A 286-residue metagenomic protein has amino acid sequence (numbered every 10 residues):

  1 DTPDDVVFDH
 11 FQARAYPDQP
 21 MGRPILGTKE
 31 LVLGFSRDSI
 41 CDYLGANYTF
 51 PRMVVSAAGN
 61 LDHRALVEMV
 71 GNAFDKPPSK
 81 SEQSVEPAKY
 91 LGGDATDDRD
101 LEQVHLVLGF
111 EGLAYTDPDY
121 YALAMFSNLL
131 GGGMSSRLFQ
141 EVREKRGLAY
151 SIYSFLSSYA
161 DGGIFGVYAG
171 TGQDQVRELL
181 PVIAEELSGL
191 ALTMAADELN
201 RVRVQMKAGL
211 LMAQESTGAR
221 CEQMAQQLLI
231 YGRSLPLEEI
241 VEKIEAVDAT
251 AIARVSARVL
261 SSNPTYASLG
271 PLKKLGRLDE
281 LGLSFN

Functional and structural regions predicted by a protein language model:
D1-S81, V85, T96, L113-A114 (+2 more regions): Charge-rich, well-structured scaffold segments of protease-associated domains
K89, V142: Active-site cores that bind ATP or allylic diphosphates and position pyrophosphate for catalysis
L91-G92, Q103-H105, G162, S261: Sequence-level motif detector for i,i+2 pairs with an aromatic at +2
G93-R99: Short amphipathic
Y115-T116, Y121-M134, L138: A conserved active-site cap/scaffold subdomain adjacent to cofactor or substrate pockets
